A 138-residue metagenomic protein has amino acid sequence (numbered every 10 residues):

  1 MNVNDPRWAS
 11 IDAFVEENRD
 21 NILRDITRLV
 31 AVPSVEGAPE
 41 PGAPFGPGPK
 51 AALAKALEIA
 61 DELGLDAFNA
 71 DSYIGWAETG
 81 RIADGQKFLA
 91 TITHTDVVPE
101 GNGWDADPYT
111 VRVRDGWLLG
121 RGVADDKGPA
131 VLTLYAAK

Functional and structural regions predicted by a protein language model:
N2-V123: Acidic/His- and Gly-rich active-site-bordering loop/insert found across diverse amide/peptide-bond hydrolases
R114-K138: Contiguous, small/hydrophobic- and glycine-enriched helical/loop subdomains that border and often "cap" functional
